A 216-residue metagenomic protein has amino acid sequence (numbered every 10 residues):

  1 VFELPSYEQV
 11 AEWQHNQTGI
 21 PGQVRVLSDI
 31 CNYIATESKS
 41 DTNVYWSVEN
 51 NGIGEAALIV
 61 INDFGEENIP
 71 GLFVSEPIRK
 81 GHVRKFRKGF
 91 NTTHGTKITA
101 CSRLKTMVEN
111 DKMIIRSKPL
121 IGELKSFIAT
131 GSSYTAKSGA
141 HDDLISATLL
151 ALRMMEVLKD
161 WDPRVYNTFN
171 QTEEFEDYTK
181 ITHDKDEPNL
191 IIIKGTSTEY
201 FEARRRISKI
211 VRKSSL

Functional and structural regions predicted by a protein language model:
V1-L4, S146: Generic N-terminal initiation segments characterized by hydrophobic and/or small/turn-forming residues
E3-S133, P188-L216: Mg2+-dependent endonuclease catalytic cores in nucleic-acid-processing enzymes, primarily RNase H-like
D29-I30, E66, L124, L144 (+2 more regions): Solvent-exposed, non-transmembrane amphipathic alpha-helical segments
N62, G71, I128-A129, L149-L152 (+1 more regions): Short alpha-helical interface elements
A129-T168: Acidic, Mg2+-coordinating catalytic module of metal-dependent nucleases/exonucleases that use a two-metal-ion mechanism
L152-L216: Acidic two-metal-ion nuclease catalytic site recognized across multiple nuclease folds, prominently DnaQ/RNase D-T
